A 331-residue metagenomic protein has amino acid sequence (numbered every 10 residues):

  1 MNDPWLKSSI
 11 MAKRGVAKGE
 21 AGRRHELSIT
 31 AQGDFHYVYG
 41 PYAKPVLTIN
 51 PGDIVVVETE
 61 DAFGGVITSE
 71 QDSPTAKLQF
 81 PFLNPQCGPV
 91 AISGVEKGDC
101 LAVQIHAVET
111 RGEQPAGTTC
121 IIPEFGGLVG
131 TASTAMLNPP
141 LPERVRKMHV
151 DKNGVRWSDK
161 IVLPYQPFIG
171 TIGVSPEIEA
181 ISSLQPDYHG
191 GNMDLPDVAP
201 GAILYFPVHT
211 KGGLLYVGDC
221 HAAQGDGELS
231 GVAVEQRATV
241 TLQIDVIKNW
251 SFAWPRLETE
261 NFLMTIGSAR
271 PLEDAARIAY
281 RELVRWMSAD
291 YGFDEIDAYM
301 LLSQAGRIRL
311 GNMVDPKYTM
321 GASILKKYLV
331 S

Functional and structural regions predicted by a protein language model:
A12-L78: N-terminal, Lys/Arg-enriched amphipathic/low-complexity engagement segments that precede the first folded domain
T30-G40, F80-C87, I181-H189, L283: Short, structured beta-strand/loop micro-motifs enriched in basic residues and often containing a Trp
I49, I92-V95, V198: Short, well-ordered loop/turn sites that connect or cap secondary structure elements
V57, C100-V103, F206: A generic structural signal for residues embedded in beta-strands
A62-S73, V108-I121, G212-A222, G311-M313: Short, Lys/Arg- and Gly-enriched loop/turn segments at beta-strand edges
A107-P200: Intrinsically disordered, low-complexity linker/loop segments enriched in Gly/Pro and charged/polar residues
Y165-E273: Conserved mixed alpha/beta catalytic, RNA-binding, or beta-rich assembly cores of soluble enzyme, regulatory
